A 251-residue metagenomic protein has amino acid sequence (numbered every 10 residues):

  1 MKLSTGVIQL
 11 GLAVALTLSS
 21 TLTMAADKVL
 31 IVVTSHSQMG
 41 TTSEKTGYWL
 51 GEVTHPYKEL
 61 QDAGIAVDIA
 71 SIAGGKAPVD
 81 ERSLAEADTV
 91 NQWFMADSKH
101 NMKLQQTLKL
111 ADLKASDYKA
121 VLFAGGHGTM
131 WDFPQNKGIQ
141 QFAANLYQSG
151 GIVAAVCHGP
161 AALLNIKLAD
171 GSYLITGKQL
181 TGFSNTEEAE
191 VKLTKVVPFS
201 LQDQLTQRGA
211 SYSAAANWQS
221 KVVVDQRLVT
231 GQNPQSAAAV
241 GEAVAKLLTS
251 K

Functional and structural regions predicted by a protein language model:
M1-G11: Bacterial N-terminal signal peptides that target proteins for export
M1-L3, T23, E44: Composition- and surface-driven signal marking solvent-exposed, interaction-prone regions in large proteins
L18-M24: N-terminal signal peptide c-region/cleavage motif recognized by signal peptidases
A26-S149, V153, A161-K251: Extended, subdomain-level signal for the structured scaffold at the beginning of enzyme domains
C157: Catalytic, metal-anchored helix/loop core of enzyme active sites in primary metabolism
